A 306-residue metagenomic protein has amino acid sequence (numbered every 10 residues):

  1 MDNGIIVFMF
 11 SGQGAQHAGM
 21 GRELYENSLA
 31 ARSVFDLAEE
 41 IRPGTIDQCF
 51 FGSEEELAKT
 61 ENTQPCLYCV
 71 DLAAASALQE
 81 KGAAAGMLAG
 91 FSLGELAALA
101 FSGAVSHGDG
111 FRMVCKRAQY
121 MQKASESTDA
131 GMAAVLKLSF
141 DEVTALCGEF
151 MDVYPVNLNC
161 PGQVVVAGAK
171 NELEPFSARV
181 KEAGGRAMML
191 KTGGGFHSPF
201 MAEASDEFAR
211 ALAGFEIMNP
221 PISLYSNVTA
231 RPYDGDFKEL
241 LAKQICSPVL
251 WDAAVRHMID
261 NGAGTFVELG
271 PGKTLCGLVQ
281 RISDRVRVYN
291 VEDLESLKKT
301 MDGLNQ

Functional and structural regions predicted by a protein language model:
D2-E142, L190, T265-E295: FabD-like malonyl-/acyl-CoA
Q13-A15, E40-P43, S102-S247: Alpha/beta catalytic cores of group-transfer enzymes, especially the acyltransferase/condensing modules of polyketide
Y25-E26, F150, K181-E182, Q280-D284 (+1 more regions): Short, solvent-exposed amphipathic alpha-helical segments in soluble enzyme and RNA/protein-processing domains
T63-P65, G195-F196, P248, D252: Glycine-rich phosphate/pyrophosphate-binding beta-alpha loops
C246-A263: A short, acidic, amphipathic alpha-helical segment used as a generic capping/interface helix at domain edges
L297-G303: Short, charged, surface-exposed secondary-structure boundary motifs
